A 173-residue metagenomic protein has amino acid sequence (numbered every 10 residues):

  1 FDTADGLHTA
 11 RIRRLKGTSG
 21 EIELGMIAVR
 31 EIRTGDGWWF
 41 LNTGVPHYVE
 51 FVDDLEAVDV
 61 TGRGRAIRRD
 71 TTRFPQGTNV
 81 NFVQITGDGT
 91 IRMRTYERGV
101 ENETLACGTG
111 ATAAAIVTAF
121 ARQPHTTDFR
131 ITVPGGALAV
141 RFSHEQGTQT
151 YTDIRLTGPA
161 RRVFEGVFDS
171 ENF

Functional and structural regions predicted by a protein language model:
F1-A106, A113-F173: Active-site proximal loop and beta-alpha junction motif in alpha/beta enzyme cores
